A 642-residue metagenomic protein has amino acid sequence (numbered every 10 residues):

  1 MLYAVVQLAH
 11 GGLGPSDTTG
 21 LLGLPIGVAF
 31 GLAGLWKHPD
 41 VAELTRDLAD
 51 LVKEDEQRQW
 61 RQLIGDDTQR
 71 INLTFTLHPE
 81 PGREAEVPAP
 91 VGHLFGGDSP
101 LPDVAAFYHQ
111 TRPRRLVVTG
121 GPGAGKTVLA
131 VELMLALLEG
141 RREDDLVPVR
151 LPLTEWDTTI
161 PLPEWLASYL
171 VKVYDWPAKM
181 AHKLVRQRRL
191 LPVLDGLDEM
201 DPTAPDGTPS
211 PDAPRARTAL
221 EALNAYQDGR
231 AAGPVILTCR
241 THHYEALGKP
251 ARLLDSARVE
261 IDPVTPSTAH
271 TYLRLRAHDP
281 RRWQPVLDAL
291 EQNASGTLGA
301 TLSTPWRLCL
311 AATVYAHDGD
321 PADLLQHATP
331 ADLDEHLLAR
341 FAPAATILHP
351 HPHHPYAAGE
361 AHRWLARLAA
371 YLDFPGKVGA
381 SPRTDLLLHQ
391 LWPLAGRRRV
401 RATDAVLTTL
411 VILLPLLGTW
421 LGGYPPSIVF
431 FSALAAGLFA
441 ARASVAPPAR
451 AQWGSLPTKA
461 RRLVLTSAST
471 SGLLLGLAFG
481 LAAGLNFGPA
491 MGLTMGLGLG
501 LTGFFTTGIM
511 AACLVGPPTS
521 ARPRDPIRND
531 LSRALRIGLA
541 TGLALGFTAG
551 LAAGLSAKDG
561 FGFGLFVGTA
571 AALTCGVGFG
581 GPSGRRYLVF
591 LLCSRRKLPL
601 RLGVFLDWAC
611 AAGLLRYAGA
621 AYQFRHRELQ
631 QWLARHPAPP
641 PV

Functional and structural regions predicted by a protein language model:
M1-P113, T119-G121, V128-L135, E139 (+10 more regions): Charged, amphipathic alpha-helical interface modules that flank catalytic cores or transmembrane segments and mediate
A4-L8, G31, V314, G546 (+1 more regions): Hydrophobic membrane-targeting alpha-helices
V5-L8, L421, L485, L555: Membrane-helix interface motif
L13-G14, G20, R58, F75 (+7 more regions): Low-complexity, compositionally biased segments
D40, L44-W60, H78-H336: P-loop NTPase signaling cores
L51, D55-D67, E80, V173 (+8 more regions): Short secondary-structure junctions and interdomain/linker hinges
M134, R240-W420, I428-F479, F487 (+5 more regions): Extended hydrophobic
